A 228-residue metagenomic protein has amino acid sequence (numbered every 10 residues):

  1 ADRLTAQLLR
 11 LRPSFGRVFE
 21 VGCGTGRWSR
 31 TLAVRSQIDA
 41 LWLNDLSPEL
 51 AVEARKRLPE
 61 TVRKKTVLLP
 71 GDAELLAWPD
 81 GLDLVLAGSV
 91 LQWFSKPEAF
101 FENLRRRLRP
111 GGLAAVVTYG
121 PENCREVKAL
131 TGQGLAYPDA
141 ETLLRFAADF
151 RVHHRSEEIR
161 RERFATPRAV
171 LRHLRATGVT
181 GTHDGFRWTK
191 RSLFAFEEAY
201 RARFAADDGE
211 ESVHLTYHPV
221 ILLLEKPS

Functional and structural regions predicted by a protein language model:
A1-F15, T31: Conserved alpha-helix/loop element of class I SAM-dependent methyltransferases that forms part of the SAM/SAH-binding
R17-L76: Class I SAM-dependent methyltransferase SAM/SAH-binding core
T25-R27, P79, H154-S228: Conserved Class I S-adenosyl-L-methionine
E49-L50, F100, N123: Conserved short alpha-helix immediately C-terminal to the canonical SAM/SAH-binding motif I of Rossmann-like
E74-V85: A short acidic, Gly/Pro-enriched loop at the edge of an enzyme's catalytic core that lines a small-molecule cofactor
L84-P97: A short SAM/SAH-binding and catalytic strip from SAM-dependent methyltransferases
E98-L113: A short glycine-rich, Lys/Arg-flanked "PGG" loop and its adjoining helix->strand segment in the class I
G111-A169, T180-K190: Conserved catalytic/acceptor-binding region of the Class I
